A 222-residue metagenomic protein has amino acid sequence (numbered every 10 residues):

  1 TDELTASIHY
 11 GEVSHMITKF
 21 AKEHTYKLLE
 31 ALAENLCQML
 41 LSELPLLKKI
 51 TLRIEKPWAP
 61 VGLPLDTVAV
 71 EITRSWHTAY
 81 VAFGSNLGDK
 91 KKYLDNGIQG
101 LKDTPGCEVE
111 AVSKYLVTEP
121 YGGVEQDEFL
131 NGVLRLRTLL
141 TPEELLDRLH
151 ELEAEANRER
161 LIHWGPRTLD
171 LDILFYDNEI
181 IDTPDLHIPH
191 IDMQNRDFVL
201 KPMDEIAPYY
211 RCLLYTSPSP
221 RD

Functional and structural regions predicted by a protein language model:
T1-A79: N-terminal, polar/charged subdomain of small-to-medium soluble alpha/beta proteins
D2-G11, N96, G100-T141: Short, surface-exposed acidic-centric catalytic microdomains
T78-I98, G106: Extended accessory regions or peripheral subdomains of proteins
I98, D182-Q194: A short alpha/beta connector and helix-capping loop motif
N131, R135-L171, Y176: Helix-adjacent hinge/juxtasegments
N178-I180: Catalytic palm subdomain of template-directed nucleic-acid polymerases, centered on the conserved carboxylate motif
Q194-R211: A short, conserved beta-to-alpha structural element at the edge of catalytic cores that scaffolds binding
Y215-D222: Conserved small/polar residues in nucleotide/adenosyl-binding loops
